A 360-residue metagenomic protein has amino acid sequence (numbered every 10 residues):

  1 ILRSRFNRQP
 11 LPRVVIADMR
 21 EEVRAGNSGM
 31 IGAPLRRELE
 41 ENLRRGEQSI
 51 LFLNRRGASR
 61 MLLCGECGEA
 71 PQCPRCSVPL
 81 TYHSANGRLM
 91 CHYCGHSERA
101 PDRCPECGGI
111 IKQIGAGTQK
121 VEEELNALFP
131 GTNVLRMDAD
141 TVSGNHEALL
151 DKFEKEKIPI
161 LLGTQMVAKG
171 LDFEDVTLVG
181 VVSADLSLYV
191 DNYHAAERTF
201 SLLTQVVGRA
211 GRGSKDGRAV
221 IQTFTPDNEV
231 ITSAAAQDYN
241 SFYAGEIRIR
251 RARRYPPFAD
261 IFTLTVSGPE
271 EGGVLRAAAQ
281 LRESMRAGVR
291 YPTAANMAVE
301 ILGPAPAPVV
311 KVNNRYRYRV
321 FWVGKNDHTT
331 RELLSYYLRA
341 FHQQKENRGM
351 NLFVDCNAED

Functional and structural regions predicted by a protein language model:
I1-L275, P292, P308, Y318-V320 (+1 more regions): Inter-lobe coupling/hinge segments of SF2-like helicase ATPases
S28, R276, N313, E332-L333: Short conserved micro-motifs at the rims of enzyme active sites and ligand-binding pockets
L125, V206-A210, M285-P292, Y337-K345: Hydrophobic, Leu/Ile/Phe/Ala-enriched alpha-helical segments that form helix-helix packing faces
A277-E283, R331-A340: Short amphipathic alpha-helices in soluble, non-transmembrane regions that often serve as interface/regulatory elements
A278-M285, A294-A298: Basic, glycine-rich polyanion-binding accessory segments appended to enzymes
V289-A307, R348-D355: Short beta-strand elements
M297-H328: Short, intrinsically disordered low-complexity segments
S335-D360: Generic C-terminus detector
